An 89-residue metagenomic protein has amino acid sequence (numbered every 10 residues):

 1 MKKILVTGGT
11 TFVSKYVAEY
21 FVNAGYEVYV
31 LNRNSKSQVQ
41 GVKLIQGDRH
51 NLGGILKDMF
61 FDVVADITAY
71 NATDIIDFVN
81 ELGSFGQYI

Functional and structural regions predicted by a protein language model:
K2-A24: N-terminal Rossmann NAD(P)H-binding glycine-rich loop of SDR-like oxidoreductase domains
K2-K3, R33, R49: Basic side chains
K3, E27, G86-Q87: Residues at the starts of beta-strands that form the adenosine-phosphate
T7, L31, T68: Active-site-adjacent beta-strand anchor residues
E27-R33: Conserved glycine-rich Rossmann-like NAD(P)H-binding loop of the short-chain dehydrogenase/reductase
K36-Q38, K43-Q87: NAD(P)H-binding glycine-rich loop region in Rossmannoid oxidoreductase-like domains and their noncatalytic homologs
